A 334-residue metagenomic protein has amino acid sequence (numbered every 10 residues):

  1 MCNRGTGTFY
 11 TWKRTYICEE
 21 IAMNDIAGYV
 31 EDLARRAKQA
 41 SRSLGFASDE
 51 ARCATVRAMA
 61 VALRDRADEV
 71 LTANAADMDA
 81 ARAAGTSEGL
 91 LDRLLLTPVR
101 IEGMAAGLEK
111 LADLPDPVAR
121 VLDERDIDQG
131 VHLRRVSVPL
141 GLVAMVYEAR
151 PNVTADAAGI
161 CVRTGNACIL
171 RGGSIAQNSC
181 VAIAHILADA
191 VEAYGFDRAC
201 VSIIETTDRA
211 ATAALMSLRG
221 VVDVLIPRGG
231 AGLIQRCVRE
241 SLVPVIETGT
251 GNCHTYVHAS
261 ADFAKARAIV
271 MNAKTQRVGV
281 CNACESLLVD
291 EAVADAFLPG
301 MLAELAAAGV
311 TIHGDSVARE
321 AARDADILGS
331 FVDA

Functional and structural regions predicted by a protein language model:
Y16-H132, I160: N-terminal Rossmann-like NAD(P)+-binding subdomain of aldehyde/semialdehyde dehydrogenases
A47-A54, V118, Y194-V201, Q276-A283 (+1 more regions): Flexible, glycine/charged-enriched surface loops at secondary-structure junctions
D113, P117-A190, Y194, V222 (+1 more regions): Conserved small-residue-rich beta-alpha loop and adjacent elements that most often cradle the phosphate/pyrophosphate
I169-I175, L287-D290, T311-V317: Short internal beta-strands
I203-N282: Conserved NAD(P)+-binding/catalytic subdomain of aldehyde/semialdehyde dehydrogenases
A292-A334: NAD(P)-dependent aldehyde/semialdehyde dehydrogenase
